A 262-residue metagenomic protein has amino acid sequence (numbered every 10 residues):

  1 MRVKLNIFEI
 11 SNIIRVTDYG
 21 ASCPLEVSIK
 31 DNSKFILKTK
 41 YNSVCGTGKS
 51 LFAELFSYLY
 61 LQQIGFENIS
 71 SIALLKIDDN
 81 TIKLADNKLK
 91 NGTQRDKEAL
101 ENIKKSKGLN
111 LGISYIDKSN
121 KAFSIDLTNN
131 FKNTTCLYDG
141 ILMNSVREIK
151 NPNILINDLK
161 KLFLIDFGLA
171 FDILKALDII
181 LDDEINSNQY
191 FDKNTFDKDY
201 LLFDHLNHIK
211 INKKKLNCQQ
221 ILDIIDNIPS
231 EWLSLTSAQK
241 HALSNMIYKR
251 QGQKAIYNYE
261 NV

Functional and structural regions predicted by a protein language model:
R2-N120, N144, F167: Conserved ATP-binding subdomain of kinase catalytic cores across diverse folds
K49, N129, L235: Conserved aromatic-histidine-acidic binding/catalytic patches
F56-L59, N91, N129-T134, D182-N186: Short, low-complexity, polar/charged sequence segments that are solvent-exposed and flexible
L61-I64, R95-D96, C136-Y138, I180-L181 (+1 more regions): Glycine-rich loops and low-complexity Gly/Arg-rich segments that provide flexible linkers or classic glycine-based
Q63-I64, L74, V146-P152, K198-D204: Low-complexity, flexible helical/coil segments
E101-N120, T134-P152, D226-N258: Repeat-unit-sized solenoid/scaffold elements
D117-L177: Conserved kinase catalytic-core segment
K161-V262: C-terminal catalytic region of ATP-dependent kinase domains
